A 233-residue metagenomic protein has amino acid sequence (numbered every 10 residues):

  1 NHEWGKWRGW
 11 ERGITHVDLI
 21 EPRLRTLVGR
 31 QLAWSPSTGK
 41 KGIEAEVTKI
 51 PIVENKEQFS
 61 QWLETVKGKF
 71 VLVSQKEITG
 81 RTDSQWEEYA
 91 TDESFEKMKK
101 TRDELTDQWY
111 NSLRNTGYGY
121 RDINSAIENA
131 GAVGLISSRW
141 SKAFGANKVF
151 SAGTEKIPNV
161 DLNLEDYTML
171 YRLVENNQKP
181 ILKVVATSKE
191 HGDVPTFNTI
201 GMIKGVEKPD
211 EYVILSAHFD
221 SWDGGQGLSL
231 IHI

Functional and structural regions predicted by a protein language model:
N1-R102: Noncatalytic luminal/extracellular "stalk/propeptide" segments of secretory-pathway proteins
T38-S60, F144, V149-S229: Soluble metallo-hydrolase cores and metallopeptidase-like ectodomains found primarily in the secretory/periplasmic
Q61, Y118, D122, A126 (+1 more regions): Extracytoplasmic/secreted proteins, especially bacterial periplasmic and envelope-associated proteins
V66-V71, A130-G134, P209-V213: Loop/turn elements at helix/coil->beta-strand transitions in domains of secreted/extracellular proteins
L72-Q75, S138, S216: Short beta-strand segments
M98-S112, T116: A gly/proline- and charged-residue-enriched helix-loop-helix capping module
R114-D122, D161, L228-S229: Soluble non-cytosolic domains of exported or imported proteins
I231-I233: Conserved small/polar residues in nucleotide/adenosyl-binding loops
